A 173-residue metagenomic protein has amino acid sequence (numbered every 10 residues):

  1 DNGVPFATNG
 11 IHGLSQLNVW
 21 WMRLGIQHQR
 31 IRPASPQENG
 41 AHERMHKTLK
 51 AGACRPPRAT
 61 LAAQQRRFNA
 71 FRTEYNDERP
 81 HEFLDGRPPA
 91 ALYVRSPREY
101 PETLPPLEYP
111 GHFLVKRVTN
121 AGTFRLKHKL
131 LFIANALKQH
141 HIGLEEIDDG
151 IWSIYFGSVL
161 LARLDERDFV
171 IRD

Functional and structural regions predicted by a protein language model:
D1-N76, R163-D168: RNase H-like DDE/DDD metal-dependent nuclease/strand-transfer catalytic core used by mobile genetic elements
N76-D173: C-terminal, beta-rich DNA-binding module of retroviral/retroelements integrases
